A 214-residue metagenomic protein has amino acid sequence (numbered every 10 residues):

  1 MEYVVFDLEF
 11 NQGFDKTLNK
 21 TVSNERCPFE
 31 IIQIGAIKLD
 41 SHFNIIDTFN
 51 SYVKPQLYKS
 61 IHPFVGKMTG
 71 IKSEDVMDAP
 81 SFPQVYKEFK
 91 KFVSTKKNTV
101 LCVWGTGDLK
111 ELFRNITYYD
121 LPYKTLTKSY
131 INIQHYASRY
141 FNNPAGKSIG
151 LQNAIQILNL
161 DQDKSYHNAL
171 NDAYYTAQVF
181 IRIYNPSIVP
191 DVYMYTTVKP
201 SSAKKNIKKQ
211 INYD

Functional and structural regions predicted by a protein language model:
M1-D15, E74, V93-V103: Short N-terminal secondary-structure initiator segments
M1-H42: Entry/capping segment at the start of metal-dependent catalytic domains with acidic active-site entry clusters
V22, E88-K90: Short secondary-structure capping micro-motifs at structural edges
F29-I34, K38-T69, K91-Y213: Metal-dependent phosphoesterase core characteristic of DEDDh/y 3'-5' exonuclease domains
G66-Y86: Metal-dependent phosphoesterase signature
